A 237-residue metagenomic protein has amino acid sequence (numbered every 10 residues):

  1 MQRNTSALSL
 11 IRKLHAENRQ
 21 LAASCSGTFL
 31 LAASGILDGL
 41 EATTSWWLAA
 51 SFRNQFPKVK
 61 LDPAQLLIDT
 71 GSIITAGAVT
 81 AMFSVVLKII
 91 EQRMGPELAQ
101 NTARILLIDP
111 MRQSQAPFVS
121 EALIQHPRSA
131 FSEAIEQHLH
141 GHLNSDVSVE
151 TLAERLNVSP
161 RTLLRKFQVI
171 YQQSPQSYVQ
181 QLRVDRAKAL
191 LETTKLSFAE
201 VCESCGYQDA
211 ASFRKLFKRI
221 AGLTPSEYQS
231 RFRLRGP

Functional and structural regions predicted by a protein language model:
M1-T5: Glycine/threonine-rich flexible loop motifs
L10-W47: Catalytic nucleophile loop
L37-L66, N101-T102: A conserved active-site-flanking secondary-structure segment within enzyme catalytic domains
Q55-M94: Amphipathic alpha-helical segments enriched in hydrophobic/aromatic residues interleaved with Lys/Arg
Q65-T75, R93-Q137, G141, E154-R155 (+2 more regions): Short, Lys/Arg-enriched, Trp-marked, Pro/Gly-tolerant hinge/linker segments that flank
E91-M94, P127, S132-S148, F167 (+3 more regions): Basic, amphipathic alpha-helical hairpins
D146-L182, C202-E227: Basic/polar phosphate-binding segments, predominantly the helix-turn-helix DNA-binding elements of transcriptional
V179-K188, E227-P237: Short, basic, alpha-helical segments at the C-terminal edge of helix-turn-helix-like DNA-binding modules
